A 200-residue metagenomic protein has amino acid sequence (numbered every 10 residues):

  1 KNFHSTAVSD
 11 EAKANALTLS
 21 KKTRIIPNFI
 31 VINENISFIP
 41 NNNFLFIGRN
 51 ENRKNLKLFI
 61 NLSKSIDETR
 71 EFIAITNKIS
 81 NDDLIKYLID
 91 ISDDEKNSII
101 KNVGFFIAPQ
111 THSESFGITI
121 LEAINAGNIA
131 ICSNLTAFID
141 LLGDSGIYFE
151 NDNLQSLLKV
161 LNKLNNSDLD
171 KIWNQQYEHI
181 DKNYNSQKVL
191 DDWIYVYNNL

Functional and structural regions predicted by a protein language model:
T6, I30, I36-K54, I60-K64: Conserved donor-binding/catalytic core segment of Leloir-type glycosyltransferases
E11, F29: Carbohydrate-associated surface elements
E34, R53, S167-L200: A charged, aromatic-enriched C-terminal amphipathic alpha-helix characteristic of glycosyltransferases across folds
A74-S98, F105: Nucleotide-activated donor-binding/catalytic signature segment of Leloir-type glycosyltransferases, i.e., the conserved
N97, I120-N125, T136-D140: Short alpha-helical segment that forms part of, or immediately flanks, the ligand-binding pocket in carbohydrate-active
K101-S115, N128: Acidic donor-binding loop of glycosyltransferase active sites
T111, N128, C132-L142, N151-D152: Short glycine-rich donor-binding/catalytic loop of glycosyltransferases that coordinates the nucleotide-sugar
C132, G146-Q155, L161-D168: Conserved acidic donor-binding segment of nucleotide-sugar-dependent glycosyltransferases
